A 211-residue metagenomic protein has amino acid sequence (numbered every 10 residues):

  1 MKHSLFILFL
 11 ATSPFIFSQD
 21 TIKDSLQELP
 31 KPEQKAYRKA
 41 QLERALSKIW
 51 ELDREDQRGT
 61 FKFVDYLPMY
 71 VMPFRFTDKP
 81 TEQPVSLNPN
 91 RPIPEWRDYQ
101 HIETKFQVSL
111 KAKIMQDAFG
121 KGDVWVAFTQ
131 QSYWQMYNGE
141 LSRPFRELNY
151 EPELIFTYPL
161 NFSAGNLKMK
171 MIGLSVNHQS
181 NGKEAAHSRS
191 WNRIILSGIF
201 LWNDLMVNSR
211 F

Functional and structural regions predicted by a protein language model:
M1-L52: Cleavable N-terminal export/targeting peptides
R44-N88, I195, I199-F211: Outer-membrane beta-barrel transmembrane domain signature
T60, R97-H101: Histidine/cysteine-enriched polar flanking segments
T81-I93, Q100, M115-F211: Outer-membrane pore/translocation modules
H101-E103, Q107, K111: Exposed, low-structure sequence patches enriched in small/polar residues
